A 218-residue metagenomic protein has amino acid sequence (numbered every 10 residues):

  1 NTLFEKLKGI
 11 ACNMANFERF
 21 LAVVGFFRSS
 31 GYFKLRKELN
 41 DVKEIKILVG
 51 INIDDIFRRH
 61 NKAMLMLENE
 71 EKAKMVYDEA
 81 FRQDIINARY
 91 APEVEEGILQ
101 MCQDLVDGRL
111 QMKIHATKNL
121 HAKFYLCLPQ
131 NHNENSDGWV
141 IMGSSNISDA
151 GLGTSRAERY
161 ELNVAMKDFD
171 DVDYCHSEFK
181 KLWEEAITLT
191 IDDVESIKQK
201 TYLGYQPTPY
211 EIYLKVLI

Functional and structural regions predicted by a protein language model:
N1-I218: PLD/PLD-like phosphodiesterase catalytic module centered on the HKD motif
